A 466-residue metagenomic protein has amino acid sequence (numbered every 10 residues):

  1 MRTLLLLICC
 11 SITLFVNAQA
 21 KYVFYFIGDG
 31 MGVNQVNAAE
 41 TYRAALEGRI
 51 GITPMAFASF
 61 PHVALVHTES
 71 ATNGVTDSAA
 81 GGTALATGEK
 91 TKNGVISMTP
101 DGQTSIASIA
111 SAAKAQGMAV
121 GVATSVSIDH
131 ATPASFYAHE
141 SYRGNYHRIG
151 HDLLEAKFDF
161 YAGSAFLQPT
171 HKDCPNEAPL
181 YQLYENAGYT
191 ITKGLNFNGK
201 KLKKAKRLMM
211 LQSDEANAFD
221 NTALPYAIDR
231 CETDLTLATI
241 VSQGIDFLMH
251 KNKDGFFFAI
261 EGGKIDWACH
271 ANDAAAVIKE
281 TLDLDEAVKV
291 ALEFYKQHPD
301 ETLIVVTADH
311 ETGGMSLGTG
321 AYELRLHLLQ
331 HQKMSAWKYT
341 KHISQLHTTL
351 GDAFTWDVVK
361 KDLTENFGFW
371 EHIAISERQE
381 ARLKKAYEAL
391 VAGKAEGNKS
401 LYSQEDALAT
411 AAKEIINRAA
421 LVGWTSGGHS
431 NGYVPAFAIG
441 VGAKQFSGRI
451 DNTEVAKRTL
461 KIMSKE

Functional and structural regions predicted by a protein language model:
T3-I12: Sec-dependent N-terminal signal peptides
I8, S127, A165: Residues that line or immediately flank small-molecule/substrate-binding pockets and catalytic motifs
S11-F15, I27: Residues within alpha-helical transmembrane segments of multi-pass membrane proteins, especially transporters, ion
V16-A20: Boundary at the C-terminal end of the N-terminal hydrophobic targeting segment
K21-A38, L85-A86, K90-K92, S97-S135 (+1 more regions): Mobile, glycine-rich extracellular loop/lid and propeptide segments that shape or gate substrate/ligand access
K21-Y22, M31-N37, T41-T83, H130-E466: A post-motif C-terminal structural segment
